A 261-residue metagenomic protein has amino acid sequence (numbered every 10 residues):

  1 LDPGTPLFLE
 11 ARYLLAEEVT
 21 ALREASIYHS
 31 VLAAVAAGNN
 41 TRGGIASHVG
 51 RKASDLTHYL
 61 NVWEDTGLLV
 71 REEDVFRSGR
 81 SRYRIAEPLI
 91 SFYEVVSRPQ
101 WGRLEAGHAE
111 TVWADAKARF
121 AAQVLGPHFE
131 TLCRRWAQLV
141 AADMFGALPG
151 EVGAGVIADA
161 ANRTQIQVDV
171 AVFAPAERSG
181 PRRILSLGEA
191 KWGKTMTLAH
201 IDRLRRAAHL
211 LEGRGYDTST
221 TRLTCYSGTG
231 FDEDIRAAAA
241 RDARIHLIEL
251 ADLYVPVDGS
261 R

Functional and structural regions predicted by a protein language model:
L1-Q167: Accessory nucleic acid-recognition modules appended to NTPase machines
F76, I90, W192-K194, T229-D232: Conserved nucleotide-binding/hydrolysis micro-motifs of P-loop NTPases
A137, I166-A176, P181-K194, L204-R206 (+1 more regions): Conserved catalytic cores of phosphodiester-cleaving nucleases, focusing on short active-site segments
L139, D143, R206, L210-R214: Conserved helix-loop functional segments at active or binding sites
G153-N162, L187-I201: Acidic/glycine-enriched edge-of-secondary-structure segments
I166, A199-R203, I235: Residues at alpha-helix caps and immediate loop-helix transition turns in enzyme cores, especially N- and C-cap
R178-G180, H209-T220: Arginine/glycine-rich "motif VI" loop of SF2 helicases in the C-terminal RecA-like domain
D217-R261: Domain-level recognition of nuclease-like catalytic cores that cleave nucleotide substrates
